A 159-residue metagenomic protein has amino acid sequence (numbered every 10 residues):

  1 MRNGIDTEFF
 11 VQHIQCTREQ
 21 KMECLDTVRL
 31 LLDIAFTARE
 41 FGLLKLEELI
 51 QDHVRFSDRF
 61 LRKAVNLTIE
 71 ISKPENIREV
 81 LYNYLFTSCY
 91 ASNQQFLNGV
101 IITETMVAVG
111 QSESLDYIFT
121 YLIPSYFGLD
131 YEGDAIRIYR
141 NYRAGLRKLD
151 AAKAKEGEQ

Functional and structural regions predicted by a protein language model:
M1-Q159: Large intracellular
